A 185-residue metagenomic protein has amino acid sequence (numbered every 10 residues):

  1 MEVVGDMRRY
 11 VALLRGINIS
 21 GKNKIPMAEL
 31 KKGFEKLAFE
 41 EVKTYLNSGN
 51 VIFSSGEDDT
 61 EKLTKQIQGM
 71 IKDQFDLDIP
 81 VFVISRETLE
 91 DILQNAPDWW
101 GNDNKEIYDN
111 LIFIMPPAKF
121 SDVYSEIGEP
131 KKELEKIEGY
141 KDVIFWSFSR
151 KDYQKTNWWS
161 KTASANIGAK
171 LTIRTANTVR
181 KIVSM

Functional and structural regions predicted by a protein language model:
M1-D6: Short, Lys/Arg-enriched N-terminal segments with co-localized hydrophobic residues within the first ~10-30 amino acids
M7-S48, I52-M185: Surface-exposed, charge/polar-rich loops and edge strands
